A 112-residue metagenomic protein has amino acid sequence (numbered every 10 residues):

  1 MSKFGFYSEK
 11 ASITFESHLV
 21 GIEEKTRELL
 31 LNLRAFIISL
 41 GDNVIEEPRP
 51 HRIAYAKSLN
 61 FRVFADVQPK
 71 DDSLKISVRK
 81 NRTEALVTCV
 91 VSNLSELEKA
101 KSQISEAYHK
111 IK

Functional and structural regions predicted by a protein language model:
M1-K112: Charge-dense, helix-prone N-terminal extensions
